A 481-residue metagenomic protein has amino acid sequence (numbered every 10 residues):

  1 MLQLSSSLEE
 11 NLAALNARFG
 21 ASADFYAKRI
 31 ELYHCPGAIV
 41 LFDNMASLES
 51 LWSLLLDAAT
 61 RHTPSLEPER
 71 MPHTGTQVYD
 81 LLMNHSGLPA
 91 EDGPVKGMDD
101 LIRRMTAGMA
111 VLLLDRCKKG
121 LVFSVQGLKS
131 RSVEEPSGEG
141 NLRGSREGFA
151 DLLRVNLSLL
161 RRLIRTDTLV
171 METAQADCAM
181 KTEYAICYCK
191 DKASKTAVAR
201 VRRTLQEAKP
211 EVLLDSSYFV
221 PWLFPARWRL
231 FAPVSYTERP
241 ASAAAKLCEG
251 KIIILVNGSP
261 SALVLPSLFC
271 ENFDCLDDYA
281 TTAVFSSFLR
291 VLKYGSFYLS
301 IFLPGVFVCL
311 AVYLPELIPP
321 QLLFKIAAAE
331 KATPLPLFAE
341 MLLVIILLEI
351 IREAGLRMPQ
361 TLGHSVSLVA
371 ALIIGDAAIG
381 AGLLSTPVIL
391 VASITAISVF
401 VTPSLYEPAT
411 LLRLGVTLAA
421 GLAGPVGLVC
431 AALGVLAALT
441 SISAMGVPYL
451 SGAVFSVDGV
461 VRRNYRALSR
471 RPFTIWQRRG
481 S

Functional and structural regions predicted by a protein language model:
M1-F302, E316, P320, T440-S481: Membrane-embedded alpha-helical signal segments
L32, D57, K118, D177 (+13 more regions): Flexible domain-boundary/linker segments
R165, K331, G424-P425: Amphipathic alpha-helical protein-protein interaction surfaces
I254, S267-G415: Transmembrane alpha-helical segments that form the functional core of multipass membrane systems
T386-V388, A392-S481: Hydrophobic alpha-helical transmembrane segments of membrane transport and translocation systems, primarily multi-pass
